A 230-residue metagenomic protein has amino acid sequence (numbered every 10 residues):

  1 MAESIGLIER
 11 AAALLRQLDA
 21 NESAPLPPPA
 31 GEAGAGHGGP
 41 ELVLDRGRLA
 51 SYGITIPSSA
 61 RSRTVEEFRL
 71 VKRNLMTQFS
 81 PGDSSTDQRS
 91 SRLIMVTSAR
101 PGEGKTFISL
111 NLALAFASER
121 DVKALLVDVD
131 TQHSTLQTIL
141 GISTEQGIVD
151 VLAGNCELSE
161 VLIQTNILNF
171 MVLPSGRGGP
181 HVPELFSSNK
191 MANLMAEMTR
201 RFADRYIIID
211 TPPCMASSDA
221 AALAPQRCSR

Functional and structural regions predicted by a protein language model:
M1-R230: P-loop NTP-binding module
